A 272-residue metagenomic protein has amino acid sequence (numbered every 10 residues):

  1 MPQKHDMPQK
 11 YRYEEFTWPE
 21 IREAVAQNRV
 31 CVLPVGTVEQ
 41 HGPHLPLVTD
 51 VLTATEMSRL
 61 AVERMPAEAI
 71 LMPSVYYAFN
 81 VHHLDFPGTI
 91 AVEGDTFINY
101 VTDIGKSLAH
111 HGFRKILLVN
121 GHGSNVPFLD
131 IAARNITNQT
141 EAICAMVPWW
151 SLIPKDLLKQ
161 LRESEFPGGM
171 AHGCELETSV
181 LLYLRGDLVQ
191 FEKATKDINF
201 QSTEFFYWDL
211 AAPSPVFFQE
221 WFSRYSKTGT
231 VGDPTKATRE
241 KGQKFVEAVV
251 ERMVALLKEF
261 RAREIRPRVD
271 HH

Functional and structural regions predicted by a protein language model:
M1-L117, G123-H272: Extended, histidine- and acidic-residue-enriched regions that form the cofactor-binding/catalytic faces
